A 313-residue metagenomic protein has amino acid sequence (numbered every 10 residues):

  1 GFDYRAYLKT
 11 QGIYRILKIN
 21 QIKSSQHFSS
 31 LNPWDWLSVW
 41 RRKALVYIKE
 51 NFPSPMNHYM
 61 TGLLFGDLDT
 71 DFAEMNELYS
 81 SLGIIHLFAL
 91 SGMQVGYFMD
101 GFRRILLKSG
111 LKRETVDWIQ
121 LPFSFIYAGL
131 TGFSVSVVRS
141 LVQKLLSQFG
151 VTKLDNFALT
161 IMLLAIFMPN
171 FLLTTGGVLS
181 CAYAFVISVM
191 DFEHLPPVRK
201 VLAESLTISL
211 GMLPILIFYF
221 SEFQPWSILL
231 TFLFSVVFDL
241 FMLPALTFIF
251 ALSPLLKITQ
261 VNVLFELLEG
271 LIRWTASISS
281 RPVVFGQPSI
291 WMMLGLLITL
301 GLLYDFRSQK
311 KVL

Functional and structural regions predicted by a protein language model:
G1-H86: Membrane-interface helix/helix-cap signal primarily in integral membrane proteins
Y4-Y7, F28-N32, S80, F102-I105 (+4 more regions): Non-globular, low-confidence helical/coil segments that flank catalytic cores
L17, F72-I228, W291-L313: Hydrophobic alpha-helical transmembrane segments in multi-pass membrane proteins
S30-V39, M60-D69, G150-N156, F234-I249: Hydrophobic alpha-helical transmembrane segments
P33-R41, M56, V138, V142 (+6 more regions): Generic structural signal for well-ordered, non-membrane alpha-helical segments in soluble metabolic enzymes
F52, L106-G110, L252: A broad structural signal for alpha-helix termini and local helix breaks/kinks
V186-M292: Alpha-helical transmembrane segments of multi-pass integral membrane proteins
